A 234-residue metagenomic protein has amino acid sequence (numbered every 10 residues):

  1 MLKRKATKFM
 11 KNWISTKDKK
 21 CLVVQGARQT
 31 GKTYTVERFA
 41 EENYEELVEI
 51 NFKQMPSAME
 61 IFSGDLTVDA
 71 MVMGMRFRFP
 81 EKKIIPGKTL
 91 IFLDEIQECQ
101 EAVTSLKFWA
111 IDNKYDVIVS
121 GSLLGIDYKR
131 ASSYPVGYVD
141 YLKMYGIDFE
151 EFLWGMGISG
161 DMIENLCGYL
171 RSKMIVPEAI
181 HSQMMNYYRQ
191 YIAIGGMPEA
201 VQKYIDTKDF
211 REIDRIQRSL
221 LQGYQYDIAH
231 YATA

Functional and structural regions predicted by a protein language model:
M1-K17: Pre-Walker A adenine-sensing motif
V24: Hydrophobic anchor at the beta1->P-loop junction of P-loop NTPases
K32: Conserved lysine of the Walker
T35, F39: Hydrophobic positions on the alpha1 helix immediately C-terminal to the Walker A/P-loop
Q54-T89: Short glycine-rich substrate-engagement loop in P-loop NTPases that contacts/grips substrate
F108, G125-Y141, L153-S159: Short regulatory helix/loop adjacent to the ATP-binding pocket of P-loop NTPases
D116-S122, K143, F152: Structural recognition of the conserved hydrophobic beta-strand(s) that form the central parallel beta-sheet of P-loop
G157-A234: Interdomain hinge/linker elements that couple catalytic modules in large macromolecular machines
